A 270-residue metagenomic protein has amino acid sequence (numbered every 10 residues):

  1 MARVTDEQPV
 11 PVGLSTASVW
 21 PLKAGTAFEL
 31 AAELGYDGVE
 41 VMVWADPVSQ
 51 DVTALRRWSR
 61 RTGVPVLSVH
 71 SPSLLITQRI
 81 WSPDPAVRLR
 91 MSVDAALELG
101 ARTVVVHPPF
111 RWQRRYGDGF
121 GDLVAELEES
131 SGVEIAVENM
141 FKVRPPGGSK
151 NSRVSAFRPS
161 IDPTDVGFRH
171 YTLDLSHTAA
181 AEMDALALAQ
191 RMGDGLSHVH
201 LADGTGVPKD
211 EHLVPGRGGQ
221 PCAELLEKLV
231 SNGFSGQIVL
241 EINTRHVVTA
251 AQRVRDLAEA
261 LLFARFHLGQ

Functional and structural regions predicted by a protein language model:
M1-R102, F168-H170, D194, L261-Q270: N-terminal pre-domain/capping segments
Q8, G25, Q78-Y171, A180 (+1 more regions): Active-site acidic/histidine proton-transfer and metal-coordination neighborhood in alpha/beta enzyme cores
S15-V19, M42-D46, S71-L74, P109-R111 (+4 more regions): Active-site beta-loop-alpha junctions enriched in small/polar residues
E40, S68, V105, A136 (+3 more regions): Conserved beta-strand positions in the central sheet of alpha/beta enzyme cores
R56-P72, D122-E134, S160-V166, C222-L225: Alpha-helix-loop-beta-strand connector modules within alpha/beta enzyme cores
V64, A101-R102, V133, N232-G236: A short helix->loop->beta-strand "cap" motif at the edges of active sites that frequently abuts
I76-W81, P146-I161, H177-S235, T249-V254: Gly/Pro-rich active-site loop or hairpin
G117-E129, F234, A250-L268: Short, electropositive alpha-helical surface patch
